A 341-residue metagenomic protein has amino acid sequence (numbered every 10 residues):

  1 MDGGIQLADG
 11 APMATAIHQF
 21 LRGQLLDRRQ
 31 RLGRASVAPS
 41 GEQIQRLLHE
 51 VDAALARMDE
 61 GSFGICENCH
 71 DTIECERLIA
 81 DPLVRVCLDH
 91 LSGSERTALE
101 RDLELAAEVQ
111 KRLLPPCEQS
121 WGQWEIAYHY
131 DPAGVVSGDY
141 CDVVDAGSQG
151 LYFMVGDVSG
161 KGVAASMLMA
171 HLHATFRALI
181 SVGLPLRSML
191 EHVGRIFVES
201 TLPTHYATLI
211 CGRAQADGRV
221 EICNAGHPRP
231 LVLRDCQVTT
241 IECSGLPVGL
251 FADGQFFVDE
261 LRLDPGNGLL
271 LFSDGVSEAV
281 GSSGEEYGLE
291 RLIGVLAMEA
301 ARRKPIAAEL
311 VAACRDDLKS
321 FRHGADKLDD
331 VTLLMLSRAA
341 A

Functional and structural regions predicted by a protein language model:
D2-E60: Interaction interfaces in information-processing and related assembly proteins
E50-M58, D71-L78, P116, V198: Short, intrinsically disordered, charge-biased short linear motifs at domain edges
F63, V84: Residues immediately within or flanking Cys/His clusters that coordinate Zn2+ in small zinc-binding modules
E67-C69, V86-D89: Short, cysteine/histidine-rich loop/knuckle motifs that typically chelate Zn2+
E76-P82, R96-L99: Short Cys/His-rich "knuckle" micro-motifs
E95-G268, A325-A341: … and, occasionally, acidic/histidine-rich disordered N-termini of signaling adaptors
D264-L271, V276-A341: C-terminal catalytic subdomain
